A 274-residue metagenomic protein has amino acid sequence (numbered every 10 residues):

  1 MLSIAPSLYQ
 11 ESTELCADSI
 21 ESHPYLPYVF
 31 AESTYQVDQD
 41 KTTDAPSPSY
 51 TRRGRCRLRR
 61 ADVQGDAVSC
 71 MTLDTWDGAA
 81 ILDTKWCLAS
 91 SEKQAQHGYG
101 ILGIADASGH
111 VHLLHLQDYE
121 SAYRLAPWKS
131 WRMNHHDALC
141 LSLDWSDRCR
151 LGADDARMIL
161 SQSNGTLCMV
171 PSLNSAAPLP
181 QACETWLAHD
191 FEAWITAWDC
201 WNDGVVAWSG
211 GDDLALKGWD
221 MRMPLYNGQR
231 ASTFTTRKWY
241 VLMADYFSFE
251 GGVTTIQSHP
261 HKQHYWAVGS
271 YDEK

Functional and structural regions predicted by a protein language model:
M1-E11, E21-W76, V111-A126: Beta-propeller domains
Q10-A17, D74-L82, C87-L88, S130-S142 (+3 more regions): WD40/WD-repeat beta-propeller blade N-cap
S22-P27, K85-Y99, D144-D155, T196-G204 (+1 more regions): Loop/turn segments within WD40 beta-propeller blades
V29-T34, S49, A95, I101-D106 (+4 more regions): Conserved beta-strand element within WD40/beta-propeller blades
Q36-D40, R53-R55, S108-H112, L141 (+5 more regions): Short coil/turn segments within WD40 beta-propeller repeats
R60-D62, L114-D118, V170-N174, D220-M223: Structural recognition of the beta-propeller blade-terminating site
G78-I81, G109-R157, L173-N174, L179-T185: Asp-box/WD-like beta-propeller blade repeats and closely related beta-sheet repeat scaffolds
C183-K274: WD40 beta-propeller repeat blades
